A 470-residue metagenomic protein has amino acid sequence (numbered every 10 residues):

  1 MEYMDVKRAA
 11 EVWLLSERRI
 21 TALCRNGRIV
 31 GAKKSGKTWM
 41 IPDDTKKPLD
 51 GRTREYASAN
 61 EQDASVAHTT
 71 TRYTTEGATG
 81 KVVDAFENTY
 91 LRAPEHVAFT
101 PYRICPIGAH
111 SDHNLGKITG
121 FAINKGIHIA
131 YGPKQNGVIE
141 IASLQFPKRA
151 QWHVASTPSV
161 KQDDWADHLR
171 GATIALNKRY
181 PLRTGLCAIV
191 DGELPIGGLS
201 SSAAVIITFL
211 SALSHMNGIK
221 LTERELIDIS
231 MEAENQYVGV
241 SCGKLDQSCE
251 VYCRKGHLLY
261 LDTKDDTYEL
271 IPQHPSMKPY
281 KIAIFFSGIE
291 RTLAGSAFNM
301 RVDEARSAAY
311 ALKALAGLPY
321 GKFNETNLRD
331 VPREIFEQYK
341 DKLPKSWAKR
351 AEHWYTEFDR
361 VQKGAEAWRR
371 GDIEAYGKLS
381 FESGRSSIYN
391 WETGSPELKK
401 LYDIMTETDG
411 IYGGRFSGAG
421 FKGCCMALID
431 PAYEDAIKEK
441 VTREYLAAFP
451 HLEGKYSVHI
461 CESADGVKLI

Functional and structural regions predicted by a protein language model:
M1-R19: Polyanion-binding surface elements
L14-M40: Major-groove DNA-recognition helix of helix-turn-helix-type DNA-binding domains
D43-H68: A short, Lys/Arg-enriched interface patch at domain edges and termini
S65-R103, I107, H128-Q162, H257-R415 (+1 more regions): C-terminal nucleotide
A122, L199-I219, M426-D430: DPxDG-like acidic metal-binding loop motif
E140-A142, G185-G192, L221-E234, G377-E382 (+1 more regions): Beta-strand segments within the central parallel beta-sheet cores of soluble alpha/beta enzyme folds
K178-C187, L213-I229, P431-E444, A448-L452: Phosphate-handling active-site elements
K220-Y268, S417, I460, A464-D465: Alpha/beta catalytic cores of group-transfer enzymes, especially the acyltransferase/condensing modules of polyketide
